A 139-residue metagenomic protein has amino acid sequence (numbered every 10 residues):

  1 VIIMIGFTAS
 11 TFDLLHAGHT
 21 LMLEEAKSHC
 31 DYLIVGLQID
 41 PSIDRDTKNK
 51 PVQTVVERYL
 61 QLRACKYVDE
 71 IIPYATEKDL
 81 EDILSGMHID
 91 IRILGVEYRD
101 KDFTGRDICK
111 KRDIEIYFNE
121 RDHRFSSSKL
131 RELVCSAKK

Functional and structural regions predicted by a protein language model:
I2-K139: Nucleotidyltransferase catalytic core that binds NTPs
